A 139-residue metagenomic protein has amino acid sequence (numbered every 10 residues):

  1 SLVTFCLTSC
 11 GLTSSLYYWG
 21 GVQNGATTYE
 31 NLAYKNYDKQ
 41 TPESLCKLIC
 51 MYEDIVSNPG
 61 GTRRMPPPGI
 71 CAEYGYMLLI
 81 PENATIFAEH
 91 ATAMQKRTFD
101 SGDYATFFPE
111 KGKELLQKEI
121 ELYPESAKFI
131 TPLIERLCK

Functional and structural regions predicted by a protein language model:
S1-V3: Sec-dependent signal peptide recognition, specifically the positively charged N-region followed immediately by
C6-S9: C-terminal motif of bacterial Sec signal peptides marking the signal peptidase cleavage site
G11-C71, L78-F107, L122, C138: N-terminal alpha-helical interaction modules that lie
R63, Y123-I134: Boundary/linker segments of alpha-helical solenoid repeat arrays
A72-G75, K113-L116: Extracytoplasmic/secreted envelope proteins and their assembly/folding machinery, especially bacterial periplasmic
E73, L133-R136: Short acidic/histidine-centered micro-motifs embedded in hydrophobic/aromatic stretches that mark compact functional
G112-K113, P124: Secondary-structure-rich domain cores
